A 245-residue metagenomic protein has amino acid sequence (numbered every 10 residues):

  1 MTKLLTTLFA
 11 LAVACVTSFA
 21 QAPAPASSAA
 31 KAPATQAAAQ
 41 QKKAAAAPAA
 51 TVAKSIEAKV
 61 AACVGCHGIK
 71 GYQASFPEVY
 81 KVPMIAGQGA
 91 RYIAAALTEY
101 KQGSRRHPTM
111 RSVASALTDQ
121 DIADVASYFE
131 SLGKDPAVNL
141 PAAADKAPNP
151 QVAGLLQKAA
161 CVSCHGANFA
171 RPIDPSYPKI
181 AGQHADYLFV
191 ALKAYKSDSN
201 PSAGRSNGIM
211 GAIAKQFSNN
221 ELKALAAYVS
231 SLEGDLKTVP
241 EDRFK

Functional and structural regions predicted by a protein language model:
M1-A50, T98, Q102, N220 (+1 more regions): N-terminal export/targeting leaders of redox proteins
A22-A24, A29-A34, K42-G87, Y92-E99 (+1 more regions): N-terminal Sec/ER secretory leader and immediately downstream segment of secreted/extracellular precursors
K43-Q73, A144-F169, E241-K245: Sequence/structural segment immediately N-terminal to covalent heme-attachment motifs in c-type and related
V52, K59, G89, A96 (+7 more regions): Stable alpha-helical elements in mature extracytoplasmic
V52, V79-Y80, A90-V138, A142-A144: Extracytoplasmic c-type cytochrome modules immediately beyond a signal peptide or single-pass transmembrane anchor
I56, K70-K101, R111-A116, G154 (+3 more regions): Gly/Gly-Pro-rich "capping" loops immediately C-terminal to redox-active cysteine motifs in periplasmic/lumenal
A61-V64, D124, G133-L140, V162 (+1 more regions): Intrinsic, low-complexity N-terminal interaction/targeting segments
S115-V138, A212-E241: C-terminal capping alpha-helices of c-type cytochrome domains
